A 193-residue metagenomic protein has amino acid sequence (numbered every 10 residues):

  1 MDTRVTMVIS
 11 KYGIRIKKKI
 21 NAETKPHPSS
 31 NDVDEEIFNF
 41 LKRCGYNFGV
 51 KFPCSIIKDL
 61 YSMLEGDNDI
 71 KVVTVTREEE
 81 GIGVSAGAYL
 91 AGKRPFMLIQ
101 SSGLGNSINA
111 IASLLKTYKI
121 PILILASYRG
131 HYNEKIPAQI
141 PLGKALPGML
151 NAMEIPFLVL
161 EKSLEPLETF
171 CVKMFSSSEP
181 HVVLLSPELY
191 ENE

Functional and structural regions predicted by a protein language model:
R4-E193: Thiamine diphosphate
